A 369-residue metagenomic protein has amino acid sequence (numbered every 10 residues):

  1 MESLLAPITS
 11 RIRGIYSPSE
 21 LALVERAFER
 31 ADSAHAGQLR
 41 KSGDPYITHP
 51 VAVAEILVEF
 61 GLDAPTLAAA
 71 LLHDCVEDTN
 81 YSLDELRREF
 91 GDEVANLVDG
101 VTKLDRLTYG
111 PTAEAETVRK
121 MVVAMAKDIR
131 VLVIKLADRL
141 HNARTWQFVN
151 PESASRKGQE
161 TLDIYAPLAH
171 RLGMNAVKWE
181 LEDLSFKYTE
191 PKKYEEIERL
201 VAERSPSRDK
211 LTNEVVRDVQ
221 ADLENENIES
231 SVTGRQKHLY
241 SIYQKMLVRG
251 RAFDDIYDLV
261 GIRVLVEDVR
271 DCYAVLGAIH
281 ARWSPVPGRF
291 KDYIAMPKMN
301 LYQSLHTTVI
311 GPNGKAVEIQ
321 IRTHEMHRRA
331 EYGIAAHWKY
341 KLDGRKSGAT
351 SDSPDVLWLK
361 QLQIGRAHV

Functional and structural regions predicted by a protein language model:
M1-V317, R322-R366: Active-site helical microenvironments for divalent-metal-assisted chemistry
